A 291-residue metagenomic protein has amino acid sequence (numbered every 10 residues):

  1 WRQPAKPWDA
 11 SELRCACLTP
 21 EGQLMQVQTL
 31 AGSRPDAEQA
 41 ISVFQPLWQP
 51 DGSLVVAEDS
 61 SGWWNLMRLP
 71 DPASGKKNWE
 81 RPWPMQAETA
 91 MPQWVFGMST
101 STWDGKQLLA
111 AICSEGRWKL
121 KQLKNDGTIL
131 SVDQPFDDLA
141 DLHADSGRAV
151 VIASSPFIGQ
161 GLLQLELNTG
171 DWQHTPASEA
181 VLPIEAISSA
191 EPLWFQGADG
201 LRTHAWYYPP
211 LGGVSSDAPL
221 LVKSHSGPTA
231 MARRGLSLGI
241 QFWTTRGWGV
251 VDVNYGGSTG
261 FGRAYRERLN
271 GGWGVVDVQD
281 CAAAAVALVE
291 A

Functional and structural regions predicted by a protein language model:
W1-C15, T29-V43, V56-R68, P84-V95 (+5 more regions): A flexible loop/linker signature enriched in serine peptidases of the S9 family
A10, V43, F96-M98, A190-P192 (+1 more regions): Short coil/loop residues immediately preceding or within conserved phosphate-binding loops of NTP-utilizing enzyme
L18-G22, P70-S74, L123-G127, E166-N168: Short loop/turn segments that connect beta-strands within beta-propeller blades
Q23, G62-W63, G75-K76, T128 (+3 more regions): Short acidic/polar mixed-charge low-complexity motifs
M25-A31, K77-Q86, L130-Q134, W172-S178: Beta-propeller fold detector
Q45-S53, S101-G105, L142-G147, G197: Blade-terminus and WD-like Trp-Asp/Gly-His loop motifs, strongest in beta-propeller folds
P156-W194: An N-terminal hydrophobic leader/cap segment in hydrolases
S178-A291: Cap/lid segment of the alpha/beta-hydrolase catalytic domain
